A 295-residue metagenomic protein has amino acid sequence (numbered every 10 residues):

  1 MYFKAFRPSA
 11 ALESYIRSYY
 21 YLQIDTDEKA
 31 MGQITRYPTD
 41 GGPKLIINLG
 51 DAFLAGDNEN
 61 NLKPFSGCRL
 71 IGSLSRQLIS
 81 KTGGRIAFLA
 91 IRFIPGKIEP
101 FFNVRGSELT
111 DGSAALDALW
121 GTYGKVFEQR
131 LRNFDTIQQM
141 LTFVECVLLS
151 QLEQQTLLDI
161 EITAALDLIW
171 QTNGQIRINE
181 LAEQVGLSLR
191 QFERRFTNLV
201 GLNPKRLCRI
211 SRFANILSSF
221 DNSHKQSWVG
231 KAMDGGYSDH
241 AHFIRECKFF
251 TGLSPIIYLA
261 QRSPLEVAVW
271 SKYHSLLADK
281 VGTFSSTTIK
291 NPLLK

Functional and structural regions predicted by a protein language model:
M1-N173, R177-N179, Q184-L189, N203 (+3 more regions): Alpha-helical bundle regulatory/interaction domains
T163, L207-A214, H240: Short alpha-helical elements of helix-turn-helix
D167, R194, A214-S218, R245: Contiguous, well-ordered alpha-helical segments that form the cores/surfaces of helical PPI scaffolds
R177, R195-F196: Extended amphipathic alpha-helical scaffolding segments in membrane-proximal extra-membrane regions of membrane
F196-L202, E246-I256: A secondary-structure capping/hinge motif
V200, S211-S218, T251: C-terminal flanking helix
